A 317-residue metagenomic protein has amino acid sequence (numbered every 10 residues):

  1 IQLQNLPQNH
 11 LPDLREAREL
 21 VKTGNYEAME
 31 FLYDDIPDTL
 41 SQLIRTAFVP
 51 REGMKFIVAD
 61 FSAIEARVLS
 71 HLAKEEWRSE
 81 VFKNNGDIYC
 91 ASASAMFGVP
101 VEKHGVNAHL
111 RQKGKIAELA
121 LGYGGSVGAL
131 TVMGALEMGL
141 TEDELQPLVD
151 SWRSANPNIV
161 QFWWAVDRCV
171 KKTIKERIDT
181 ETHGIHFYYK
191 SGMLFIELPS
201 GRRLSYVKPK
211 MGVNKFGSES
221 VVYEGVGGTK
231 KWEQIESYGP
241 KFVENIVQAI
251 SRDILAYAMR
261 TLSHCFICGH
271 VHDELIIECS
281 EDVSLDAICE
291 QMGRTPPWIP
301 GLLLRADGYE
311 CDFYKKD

Functional and structural regions predicted by a protein language model:
I1-D317: Conserved catalytic core of nucleotide polymerization and phosphodiester-bond processing enzymes
